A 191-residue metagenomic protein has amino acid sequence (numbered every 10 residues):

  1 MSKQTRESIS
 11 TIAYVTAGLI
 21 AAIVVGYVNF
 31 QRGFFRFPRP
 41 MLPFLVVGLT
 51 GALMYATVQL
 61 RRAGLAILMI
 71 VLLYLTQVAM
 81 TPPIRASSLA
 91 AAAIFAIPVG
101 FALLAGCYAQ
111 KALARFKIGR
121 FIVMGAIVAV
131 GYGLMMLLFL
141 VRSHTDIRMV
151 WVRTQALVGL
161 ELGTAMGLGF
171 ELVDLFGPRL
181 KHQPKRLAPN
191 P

Functional and structural regions predicted by a protein language model:
M1-P191: Juxtamembrane/disordered regions of integral membrane proteins
